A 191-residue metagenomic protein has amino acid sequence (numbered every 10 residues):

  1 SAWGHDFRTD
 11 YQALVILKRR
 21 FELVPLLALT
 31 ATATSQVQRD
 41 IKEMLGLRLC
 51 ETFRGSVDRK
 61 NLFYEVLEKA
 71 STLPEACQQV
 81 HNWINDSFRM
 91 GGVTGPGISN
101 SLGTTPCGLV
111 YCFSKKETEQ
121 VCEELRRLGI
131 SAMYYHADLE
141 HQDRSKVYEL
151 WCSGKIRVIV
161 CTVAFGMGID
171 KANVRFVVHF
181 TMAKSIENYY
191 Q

Functional and structural regions predicted by a protein language model:
S1-Q191: Helicase motor core with emphasis on the C-terminal RecA-like subdomain
